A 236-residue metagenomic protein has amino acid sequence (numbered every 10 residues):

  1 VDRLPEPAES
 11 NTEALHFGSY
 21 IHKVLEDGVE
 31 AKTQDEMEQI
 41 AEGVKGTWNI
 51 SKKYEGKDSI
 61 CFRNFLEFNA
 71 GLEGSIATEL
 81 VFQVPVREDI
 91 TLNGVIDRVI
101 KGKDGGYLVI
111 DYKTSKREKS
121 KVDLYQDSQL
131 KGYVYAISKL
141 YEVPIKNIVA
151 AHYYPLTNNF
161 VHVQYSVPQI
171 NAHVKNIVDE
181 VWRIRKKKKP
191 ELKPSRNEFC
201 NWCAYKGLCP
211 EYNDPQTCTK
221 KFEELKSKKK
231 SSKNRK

Functional and structural regions predicted by a protein language model:
V1-P5: Short amphipathic alpha-helical "interface-anchor" segments enriched in bulky aromatics
E6-E9, I90: Short, polar loop/linker segments at the starts of domains and inter-domain junctions
A8-F17, D123, P190-E198: Structural motif
E9-V81, P85: A non-catalytic, helix-rich entry segment at domain boundaries
A14-E26, S59, D127-K131, N197-N201 (+1 more regions): Non-catalytic, well-ordered alpha-helical scaffold segments
K23, D27, A31, K116 (+2 more regions): Short loop/turn segments at secondary-structure transitions that flank enzyme active sites
L80-D179: Mg2+/Mn2+-dependent nuclease catalytic core
A136-K236: Metal-dependent nuclease catalytic regions and adjoining charged, substrate-binding loops involved in nucleic-acid end
